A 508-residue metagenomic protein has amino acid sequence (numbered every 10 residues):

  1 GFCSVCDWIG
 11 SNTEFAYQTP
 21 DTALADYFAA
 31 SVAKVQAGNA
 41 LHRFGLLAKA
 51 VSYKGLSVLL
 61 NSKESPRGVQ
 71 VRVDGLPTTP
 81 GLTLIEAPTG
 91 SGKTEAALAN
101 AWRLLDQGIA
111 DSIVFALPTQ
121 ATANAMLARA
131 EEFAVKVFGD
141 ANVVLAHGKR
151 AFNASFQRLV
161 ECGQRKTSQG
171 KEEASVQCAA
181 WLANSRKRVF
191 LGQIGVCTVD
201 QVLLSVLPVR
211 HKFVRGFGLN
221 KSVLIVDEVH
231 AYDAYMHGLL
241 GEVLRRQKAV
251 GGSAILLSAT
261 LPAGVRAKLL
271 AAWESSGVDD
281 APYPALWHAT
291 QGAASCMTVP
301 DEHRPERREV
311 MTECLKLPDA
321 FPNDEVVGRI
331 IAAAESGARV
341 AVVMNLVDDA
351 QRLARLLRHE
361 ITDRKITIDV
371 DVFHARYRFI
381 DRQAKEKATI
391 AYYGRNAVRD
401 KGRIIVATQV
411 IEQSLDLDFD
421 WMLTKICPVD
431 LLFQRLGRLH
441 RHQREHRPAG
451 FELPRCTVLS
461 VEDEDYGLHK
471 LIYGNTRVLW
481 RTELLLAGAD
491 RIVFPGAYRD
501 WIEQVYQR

Functional and structural regions predicted by a protein language model:
G1-V58: N-terminal accessory nucleic-acid engagement/regulatory domains that precede and modulate ATP-driven motor cores
V51-E86: Conserved pre-motif I regulatory segment
T79-A101, Y232-D233, S258: Walker A/P-loop
D111-A134, L145-A151, L261-V265, V347: Conserved Walker A/P-loop ATP-binding site and its immediately adjacent core in helicase/helicase-like ATPase domains
A130-Q193, V199-L203: A substrate-engagement module of RecA-like helicase motors
F217-V223, H230-V299: Post-DEXD/H (motif II) to motif III coupling segment of the RecA-like Helicase ATP-binding lobe
R266, P318-V398, F419, L423-R508: C-terminal helicase lobe and adjacent C-terminal extensions/tails of nucleic-acid helicase motors
S276-A350: Conserved interdomain linker/interface between the two RecA-like ATPase lobes of SF2 helicase motors
